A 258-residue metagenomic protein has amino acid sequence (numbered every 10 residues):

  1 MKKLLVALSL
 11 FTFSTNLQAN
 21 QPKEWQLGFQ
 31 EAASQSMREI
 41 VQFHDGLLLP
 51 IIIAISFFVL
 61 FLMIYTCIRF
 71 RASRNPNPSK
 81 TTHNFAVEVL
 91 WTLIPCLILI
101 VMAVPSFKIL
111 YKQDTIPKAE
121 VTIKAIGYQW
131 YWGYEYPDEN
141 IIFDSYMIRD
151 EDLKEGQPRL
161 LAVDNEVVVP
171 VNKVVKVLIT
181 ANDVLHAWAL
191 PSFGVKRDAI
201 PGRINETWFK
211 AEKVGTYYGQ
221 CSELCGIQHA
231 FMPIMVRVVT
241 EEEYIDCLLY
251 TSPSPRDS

Functional and structural regions predicted by a protein language model:
M1-N20: N-terminal secretory/membrane targeting signals
L5, L48-I52, W91: Small-residue packing motifs within transmembrane alpha-helices
T12-F13, L62, I98, P105: Alpha-helical transmembrane segments and their juxtamembrane interfaces
N20-L47, C67-S252, R256: Non-transmembrane, membrane-proximal soluble domains of secreted or membrane proteins
I40-F61: Hydrophobic single transmembrane helices highlighted by the model
V59-R69: Alpha-helical transmembrane segments
